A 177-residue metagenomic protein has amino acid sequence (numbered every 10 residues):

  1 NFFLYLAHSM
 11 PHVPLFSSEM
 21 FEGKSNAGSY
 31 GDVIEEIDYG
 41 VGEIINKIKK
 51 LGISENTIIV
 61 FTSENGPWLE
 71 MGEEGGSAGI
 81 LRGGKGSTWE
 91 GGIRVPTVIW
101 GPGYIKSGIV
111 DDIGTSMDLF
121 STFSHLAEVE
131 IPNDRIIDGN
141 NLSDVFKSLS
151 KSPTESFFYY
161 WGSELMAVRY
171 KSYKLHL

Functional and structural regions predicted by a protein language model:
N1-L4, I53-I59, I93-V95, K151-E155 (+1 more regions): Loop/turn elements at helix/coil->beta-strand transitions in domains of secreted/extracellular proteins
F2-A7, I34, V41, I58-S63 (+2 more regions): Beta-strand elements within well-structured catalytic alpha/beta cores of enzymes that handle phosphate/sulfate esters
L4-P14, F61-P67, D138, Y160-S163: Short, solvent-exposed turn/loop segments enriched in Gly/Ser/Thr/Pro and often Arg
V13-F16, M20-V33, N46-Y104, T115: Histidine-centered active-site microenvironments of extracellular/periplasmic hydrolases and transferases
G42, N46-I53, S124-E128, K147: Sec-exported extracytoplasmic/periplasmic mature domains
P67-G79, G83-T88, I105-K106, D112 (+1 more regions): C-terminal cap/loop subdomain of S1 sulfatases and analogous C-terminal strand-loop tails that border
